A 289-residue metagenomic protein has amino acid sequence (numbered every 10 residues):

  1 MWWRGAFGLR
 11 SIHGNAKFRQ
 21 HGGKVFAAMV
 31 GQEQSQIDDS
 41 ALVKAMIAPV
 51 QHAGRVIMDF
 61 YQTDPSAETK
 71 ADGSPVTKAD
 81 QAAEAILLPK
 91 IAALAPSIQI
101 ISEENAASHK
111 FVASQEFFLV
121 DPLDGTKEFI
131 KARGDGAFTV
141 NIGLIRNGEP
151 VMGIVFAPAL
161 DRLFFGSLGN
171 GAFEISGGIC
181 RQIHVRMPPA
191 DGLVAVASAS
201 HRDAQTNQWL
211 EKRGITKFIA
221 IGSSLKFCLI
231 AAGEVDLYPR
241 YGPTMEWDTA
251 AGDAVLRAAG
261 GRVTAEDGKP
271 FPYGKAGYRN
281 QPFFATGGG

Functional and structural regions predicted by a protein language model:
W2-G23, T126: A charge-rich, low-complexity, intrinsically flexible signal that marks solvent-exposed coils, linkers, repeats
K24-A48, R55, Q208-K212, F227-G289: Oxyanion/phosphate-interacting regions
K24-L123, Q208-E211: N-terminal subdomain of lithium-sensitive/metallo-dependent phosphomonoesterases centered on the IMPase/IPPase/PAP
I57, D80, I91, T126 (+5 more regions): Residue-level signal for inorganic ion chemistry
S102-E104, G222, D267: Short loop/edge segments at beta-strand edges and connector loops that shape dinucleotide/nucleotide cofactor-binding
S114-P158: Glycine-rich active-site/cofactor-binding loop and its immediate structural neighborhood
N141-C228, R279-G289: Acidic beta-strand-loop-alpha-helix segment within the catalytic core of divalent metal-dependent phosphate-processing
